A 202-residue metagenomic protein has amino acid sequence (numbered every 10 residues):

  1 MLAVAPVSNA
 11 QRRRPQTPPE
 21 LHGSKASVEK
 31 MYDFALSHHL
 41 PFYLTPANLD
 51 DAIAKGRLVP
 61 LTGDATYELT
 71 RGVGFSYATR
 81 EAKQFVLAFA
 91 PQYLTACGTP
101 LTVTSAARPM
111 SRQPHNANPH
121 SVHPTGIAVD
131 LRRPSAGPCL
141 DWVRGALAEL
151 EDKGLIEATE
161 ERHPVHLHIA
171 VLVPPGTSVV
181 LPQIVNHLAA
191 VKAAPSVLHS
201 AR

Functional and structural regions predicted by a protein language model:
V4-F85, R162-P164, G176-H199: Extracytoplasmic cell-surface/polysaccharide-interacting catalytic and binding patches
V7-Q11, P119-R202: Catalytic cores and adjacent binding grooves of peptidoglycan-active enzymes
G63-Y67, R71, C97-T99, T125-V129 (+1 more regions): Envelope-exposed proteins and targeting segments
A65, S105-R108, R133-S135, V173: A mature extracytoplasmic/lumenal domain signature
A78-F85, F89, C139-A146: Stable alpha-helical elements in mature extracytoplasmic
T79, L101-P109, V129-L131, I169: Long, contiguous hydrophobic alpha-helical segments, chiefly transmembrane helices and signal peptides
Q84-N116: Extended, low-complexity, intrinsically disordered C-terminal regulatory tails of eukaryotic serine/threonine kinases
